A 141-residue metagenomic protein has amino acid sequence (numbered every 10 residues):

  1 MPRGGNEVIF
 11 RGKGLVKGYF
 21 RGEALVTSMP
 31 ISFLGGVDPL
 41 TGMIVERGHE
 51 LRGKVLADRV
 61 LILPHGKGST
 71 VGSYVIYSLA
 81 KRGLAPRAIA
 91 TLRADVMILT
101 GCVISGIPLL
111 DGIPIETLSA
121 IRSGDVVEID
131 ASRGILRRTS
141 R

Functional and structural regions predicted by a protein language model:
M1-R3: N-terminal amphipathic/basic-hydrophobic helices that include classical n-h-c signal peptides and signal-anchor
I9-F20, L25-I135: Feature captures the catalytic cores and cofactor-binding loops of soluble hydro-lyases/lyases that act on carboxylate
L136-R141: Phosphate/diphosphate-binding glycine-rich loops and adjacent basic-rich segments that engage nucleotide
